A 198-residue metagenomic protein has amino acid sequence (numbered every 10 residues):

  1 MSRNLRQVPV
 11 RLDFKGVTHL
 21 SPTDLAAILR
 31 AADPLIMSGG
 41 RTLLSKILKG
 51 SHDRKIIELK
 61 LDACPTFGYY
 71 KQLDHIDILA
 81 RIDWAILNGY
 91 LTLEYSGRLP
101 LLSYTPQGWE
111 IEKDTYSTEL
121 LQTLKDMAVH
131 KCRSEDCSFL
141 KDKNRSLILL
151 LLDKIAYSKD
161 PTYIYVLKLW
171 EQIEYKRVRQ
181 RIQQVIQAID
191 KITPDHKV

Functional and structural regions predicted by a protein language model:
M1-V198: Accessory DNA-binding and partner-docking regions appended to nucleic-acid-acting proteins, especially the terminal
